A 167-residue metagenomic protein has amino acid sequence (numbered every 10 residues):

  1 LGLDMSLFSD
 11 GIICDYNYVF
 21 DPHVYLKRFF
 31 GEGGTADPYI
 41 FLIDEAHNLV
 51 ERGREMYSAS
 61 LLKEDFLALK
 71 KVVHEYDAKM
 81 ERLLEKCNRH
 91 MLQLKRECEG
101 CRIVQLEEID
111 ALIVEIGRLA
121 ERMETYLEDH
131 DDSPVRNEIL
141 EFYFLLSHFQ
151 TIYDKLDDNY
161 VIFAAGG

Functional and structural regions predicted by a protein language model:
L1-Y18: Conserved P-loop NTPase mechanochemical-coupling segment
S6-D10, H23-F41, E45-G167: Conserved coupling segment at the C-terminus of the helicase ATP-binding
